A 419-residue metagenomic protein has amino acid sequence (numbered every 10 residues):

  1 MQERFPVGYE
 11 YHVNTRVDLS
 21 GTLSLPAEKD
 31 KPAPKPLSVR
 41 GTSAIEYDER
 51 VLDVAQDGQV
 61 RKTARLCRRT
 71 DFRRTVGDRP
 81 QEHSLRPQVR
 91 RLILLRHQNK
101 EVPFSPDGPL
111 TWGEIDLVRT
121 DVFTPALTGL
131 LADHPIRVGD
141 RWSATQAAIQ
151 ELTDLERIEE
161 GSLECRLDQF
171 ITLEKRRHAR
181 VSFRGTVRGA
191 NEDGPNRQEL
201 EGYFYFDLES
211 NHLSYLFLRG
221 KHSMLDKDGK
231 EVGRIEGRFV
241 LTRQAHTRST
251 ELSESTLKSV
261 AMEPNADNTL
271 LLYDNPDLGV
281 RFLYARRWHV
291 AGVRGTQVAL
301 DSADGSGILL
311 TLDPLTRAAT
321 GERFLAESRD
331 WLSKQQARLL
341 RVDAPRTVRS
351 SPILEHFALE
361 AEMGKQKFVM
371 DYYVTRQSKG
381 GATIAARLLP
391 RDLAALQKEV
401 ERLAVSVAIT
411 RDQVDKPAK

Functional and structural regions predicted by a protein language model:
M1-R287, A291-A299, A326-R329, V405: Signature of exported/secreted
R40, R197, G321, L393-V400: Solvent-exposed, acidic/flexible segments
R238-V240, Q244-R248, W288-V290, G381-K419: Surface-exposed amphipathic alpha-helical segments
E263-L270, A337, L359, K416-K419: Gram-negative outer-membrane assembly/targeting C-terminal domains
P264-A266, V290-G292, T296, S306 (+3 more regions): Peripheral terminal and inter-domain segments
D277-G279, A303-G307, M363-K365, K379: Glycine-centered tight beta-turn/hairpin loop motif at sheet-sheet or coil-to-beta transitions
L300-E327: A short acidic-to-branched-hydrophobic micro-motif
A326-G381: Signature of long, low-cysteine stretches enriched in small and polar/charged residues
